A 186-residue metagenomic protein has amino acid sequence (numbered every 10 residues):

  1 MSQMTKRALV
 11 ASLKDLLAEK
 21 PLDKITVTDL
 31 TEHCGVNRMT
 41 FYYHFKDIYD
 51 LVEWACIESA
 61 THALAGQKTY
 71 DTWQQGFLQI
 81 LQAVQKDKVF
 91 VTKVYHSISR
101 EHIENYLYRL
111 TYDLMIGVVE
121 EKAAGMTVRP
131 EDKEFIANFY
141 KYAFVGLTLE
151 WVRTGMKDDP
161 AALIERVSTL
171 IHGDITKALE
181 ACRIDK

Functional and structural regions predicted by a protein language model:
M1, T5, S99, I103 (+3 more regions): Conserved acidic
Q3-K6, V10-K14, A18, D23-V27 (+4 more regions): An amphipathic alpha-helix adjacent to DNA-recognition modules
A55-C56, A83-Y108, G117-K122, L149: Amphipathic alpha-helical segments used for helix-helix packing
Q67, V91-Y95, K122-G125, W151-G155 (+1 more regions): Secondary-structure edge/capping motif, primarily at the C-terminal ends of alpha-helices and the immediately following
T69-G76, D185: N-terminal non-catalytic regions of secreted/periplasmic and cell-surface proteins
Q74-V89, N138, G146, A161: Amphipathic alpha-helical segments that line or abut small-molecule/effector binding pockets and mediate allosteric
R100-G125, E131-G146, T169, T176: Amphipathic alpha-helical packing segments from all-alpha helical-bundle domains
E150-K186: C-terminal peripheral helix-coil segments that are non-catalytic and often amphipathic
